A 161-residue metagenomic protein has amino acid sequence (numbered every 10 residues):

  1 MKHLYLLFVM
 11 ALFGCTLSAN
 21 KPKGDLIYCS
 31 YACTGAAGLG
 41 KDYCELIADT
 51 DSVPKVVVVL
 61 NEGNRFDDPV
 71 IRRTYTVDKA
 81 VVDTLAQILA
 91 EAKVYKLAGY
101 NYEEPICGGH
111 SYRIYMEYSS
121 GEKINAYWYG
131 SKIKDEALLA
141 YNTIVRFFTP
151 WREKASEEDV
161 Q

Functional and structural regions predicted by a protein language model:
L4-F13: Sec-dependent N-terminal signal peptides
L17-G38, A98-Q161: Short, well-ordered, aromatic-rich surface patches in folded extracellular/luminal domains
A37-D49: Short, solvent-exposed loop/hinge segments that bridge or flank secondary-structure elements
D42-C44, I71-Y75, E122-A126: Short beta-strand segments
T50-S52, T84: Coil residues (strongly favoring Ser/Thr
V59-R72, A126: Acidic/histidine-rich, surface-exposed loop or edge segments in extracytoplasmic proteins
R73, V77-S111: Short, internal acidic amphipathic alpha-helical interface segments that mediate docking to partner proteins
